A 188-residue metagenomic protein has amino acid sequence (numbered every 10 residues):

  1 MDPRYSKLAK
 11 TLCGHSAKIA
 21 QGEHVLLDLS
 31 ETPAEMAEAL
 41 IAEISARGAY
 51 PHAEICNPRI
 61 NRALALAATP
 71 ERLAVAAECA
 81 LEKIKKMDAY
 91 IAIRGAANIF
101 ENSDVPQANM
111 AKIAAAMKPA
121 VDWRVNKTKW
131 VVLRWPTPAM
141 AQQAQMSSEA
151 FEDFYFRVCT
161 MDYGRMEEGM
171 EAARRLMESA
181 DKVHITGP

Functional and structural regions predicted by a protein language model:
M1-P188: Active-site bordering "gate/hinge" segments that shape substrate access to catalytic or cofactor-binding pockets
